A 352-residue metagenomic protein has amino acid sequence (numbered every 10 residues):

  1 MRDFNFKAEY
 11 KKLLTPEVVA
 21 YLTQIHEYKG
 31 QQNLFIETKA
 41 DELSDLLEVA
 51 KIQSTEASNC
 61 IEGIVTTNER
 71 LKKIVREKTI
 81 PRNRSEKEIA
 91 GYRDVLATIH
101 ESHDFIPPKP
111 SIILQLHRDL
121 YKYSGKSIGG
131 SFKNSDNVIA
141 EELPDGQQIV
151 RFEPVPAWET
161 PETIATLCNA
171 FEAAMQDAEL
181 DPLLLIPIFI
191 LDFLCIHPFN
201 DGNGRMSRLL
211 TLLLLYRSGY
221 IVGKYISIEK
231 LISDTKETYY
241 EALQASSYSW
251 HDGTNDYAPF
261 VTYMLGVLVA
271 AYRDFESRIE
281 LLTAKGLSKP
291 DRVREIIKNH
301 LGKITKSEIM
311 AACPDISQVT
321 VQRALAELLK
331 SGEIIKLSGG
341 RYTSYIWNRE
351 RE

Functional and structural regions predicted by a protein language model:
M1-E352: FIC/Doc superfamily catalytic core
